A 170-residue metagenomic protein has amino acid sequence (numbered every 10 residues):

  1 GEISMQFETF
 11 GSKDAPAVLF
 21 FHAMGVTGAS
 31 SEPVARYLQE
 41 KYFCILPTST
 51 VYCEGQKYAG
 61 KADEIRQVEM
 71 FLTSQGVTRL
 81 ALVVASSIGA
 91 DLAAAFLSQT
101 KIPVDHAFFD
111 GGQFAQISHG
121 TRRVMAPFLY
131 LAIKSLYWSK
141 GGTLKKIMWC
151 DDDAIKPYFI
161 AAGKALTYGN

Functional and structural regions predicted by a protein language model:
I3-E54: Conserved HGGG/HGGXW glycine-rich cap/lid loop of the alpha/beta-hydrolase fold
P16-A17, L82, H106: Structural motif
P33, A95-Q99: Active-site signature of alpha/beta-hydrolase-fold catalytic machinery across serine- and Asp/Cys-nucleophile hydrolases
I45-V84: Active-site loop/oxyanion-hole signature of alpha/beta-hydrolase fold enzymes
G55, A93, I117-S118: Glycine/Thr-rich phosphate-binding loops of Rossmann-like dinucleotide-binding domains
V84-A93: Gly/Ala-rich beta-loop-alpha elbow adjacent to hydrolase catalytic centers
S98-S135: Flexible "cap/lid" loop of the alpha/beta hydrolase fold
S118-T121, L136-N170: Conserved alpha/beta-hydrolase catalytic His-Asp/Glu region
